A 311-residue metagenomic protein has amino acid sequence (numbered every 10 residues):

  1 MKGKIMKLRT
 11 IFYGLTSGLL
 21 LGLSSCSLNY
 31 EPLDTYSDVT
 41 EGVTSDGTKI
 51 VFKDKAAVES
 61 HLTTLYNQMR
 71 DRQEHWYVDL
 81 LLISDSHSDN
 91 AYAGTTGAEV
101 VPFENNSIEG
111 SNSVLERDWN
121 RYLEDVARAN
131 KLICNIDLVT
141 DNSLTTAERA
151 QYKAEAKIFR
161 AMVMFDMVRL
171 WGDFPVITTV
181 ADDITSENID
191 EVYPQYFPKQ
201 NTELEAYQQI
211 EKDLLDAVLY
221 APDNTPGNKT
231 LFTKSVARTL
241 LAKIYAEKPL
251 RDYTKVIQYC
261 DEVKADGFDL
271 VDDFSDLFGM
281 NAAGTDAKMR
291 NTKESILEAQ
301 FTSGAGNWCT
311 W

Functional and structural regions predicted by a protein language model:
G3-L15: Bacterial N-terminal signal peptides that target proteins for export
G14-G22: Bacterial N-terminal signal peptides
C26-L82: Membrane-proximal, proline-rich intrinsically disordered regions
I50, D54-K55, E59-T63, N67-D71 (+3 more regions): Conserved, well-structured interaction surfaces
R149, D173-L204, Q208: Short coil/linker segments at helix-helix boundaries
V168-R169, P175, T225, E247-R251: Short coil/turn linking the two alpha-helices of tandem helical-hairpin repeats
E247-P249, C260-W311: Polar, glycine-rich mid-to-C-terminal structural blocks that act as macromolecule-binding/assembly scaffolds
